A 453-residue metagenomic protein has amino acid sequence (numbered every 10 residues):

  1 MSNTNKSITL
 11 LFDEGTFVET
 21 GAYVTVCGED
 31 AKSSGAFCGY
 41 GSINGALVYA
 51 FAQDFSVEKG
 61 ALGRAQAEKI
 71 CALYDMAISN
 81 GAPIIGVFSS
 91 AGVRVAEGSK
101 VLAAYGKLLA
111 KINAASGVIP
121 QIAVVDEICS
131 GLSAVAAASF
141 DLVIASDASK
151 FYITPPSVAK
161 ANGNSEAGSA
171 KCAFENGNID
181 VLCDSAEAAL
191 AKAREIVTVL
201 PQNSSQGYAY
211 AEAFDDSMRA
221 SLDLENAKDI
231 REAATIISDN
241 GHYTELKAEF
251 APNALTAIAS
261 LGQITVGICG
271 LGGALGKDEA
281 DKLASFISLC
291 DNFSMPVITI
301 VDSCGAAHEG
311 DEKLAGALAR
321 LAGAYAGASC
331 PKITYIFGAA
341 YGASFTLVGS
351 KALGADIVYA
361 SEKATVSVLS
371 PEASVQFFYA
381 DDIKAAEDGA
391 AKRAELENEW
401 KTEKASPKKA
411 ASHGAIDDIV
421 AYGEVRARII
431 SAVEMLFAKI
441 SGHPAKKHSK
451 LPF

Functional and structural regions predicted by a protein language model:
M1-F453: Ligand-binding clefts of soluble mixed alpha/beta catalytic domains
